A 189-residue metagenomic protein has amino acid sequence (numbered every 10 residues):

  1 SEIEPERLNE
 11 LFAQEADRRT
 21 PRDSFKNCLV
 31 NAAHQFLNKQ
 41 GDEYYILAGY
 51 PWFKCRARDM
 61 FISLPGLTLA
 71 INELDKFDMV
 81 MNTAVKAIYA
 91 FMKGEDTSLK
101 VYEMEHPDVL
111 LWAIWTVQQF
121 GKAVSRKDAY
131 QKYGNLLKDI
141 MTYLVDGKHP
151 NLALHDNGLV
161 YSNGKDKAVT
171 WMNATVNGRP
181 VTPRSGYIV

Functional and structural regions predicted by a protein language model:
S1, F91-W112, Q118-N135, T142-I188: The feature captures the catalytic groove of carbohydrate-active enzymes
S1-K54, K127-G134, K138-H149: Acidic/polar, glycine-enriched structural segments that form the non-catalytic walls/loops of the carbohydrate-binding
D17-F36, N72-A84, H155-K167: An acidic intrinsically disordered interaction segment
V30-Y44, T83-K93, K165-G178: Active-site-adjacent bridging/hinge elements
Q40, L67-I71, V117-F120: Generic structural signal for hydrophobic core residues of well-folded globular domains
Y50-A87: Alpha-helical support elements that line or immediately flank enzyme active sites and cofactor-binding pockets
D59-I62, V109-A113: Catalytic-loop motifs flanking and including active-site residues across diverse enzymes
